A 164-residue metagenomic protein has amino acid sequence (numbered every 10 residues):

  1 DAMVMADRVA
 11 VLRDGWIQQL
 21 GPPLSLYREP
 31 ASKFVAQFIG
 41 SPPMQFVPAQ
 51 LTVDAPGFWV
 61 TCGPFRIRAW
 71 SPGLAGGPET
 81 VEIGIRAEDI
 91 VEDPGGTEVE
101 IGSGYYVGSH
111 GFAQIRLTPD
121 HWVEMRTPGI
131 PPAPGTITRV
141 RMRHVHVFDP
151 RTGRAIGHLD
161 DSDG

Functional and structural regions predicted by a protein language model:
M3-A6, F38: Hydrophobic Walker B segment
R8, L20, E29: Short, glycine/charged-rich "phosphate-handling" switch motifs in NTP-dependent and phosphotransfer domains
D14-G15: Conserved ABC ATPase "signature" C-loop
L24-R28, A36: Short acidic-hydrophobic catalytic motif
S32-K33, P42: Conserved ANL (AMP-binding/adenylate-forming) active-site segment centered on the GW(Y/F)…HTG consensus within
P42-V47, V53-G164: Non-catalytic connector elements of ABC transporters
